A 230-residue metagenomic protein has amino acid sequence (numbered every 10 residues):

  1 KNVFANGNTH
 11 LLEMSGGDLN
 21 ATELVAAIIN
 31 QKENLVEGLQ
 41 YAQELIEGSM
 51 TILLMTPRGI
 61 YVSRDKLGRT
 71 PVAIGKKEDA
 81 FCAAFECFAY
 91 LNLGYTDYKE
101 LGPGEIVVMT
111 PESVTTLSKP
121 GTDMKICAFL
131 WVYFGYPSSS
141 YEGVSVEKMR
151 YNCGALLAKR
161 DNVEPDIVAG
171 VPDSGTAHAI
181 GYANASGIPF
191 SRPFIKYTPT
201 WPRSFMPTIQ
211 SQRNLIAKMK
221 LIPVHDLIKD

Functional and structural regions predicted by a protein language model:
K1-G102, V108-D166, V171: Conserved short alpha-helical segments that host acidic/polar catalytic motifs at enzyme active sites
P57-G59, G170-H178, A185, T198-T200: A glycine-rich phosphate-binding loop feature that marks nucleotide/adenosyl-phosphate handling sites
G75, G154, G181, P193 (+1 more regions): Glycine-centered structural positions embedded in regular secondary structure
N92-E100, I106, A217-K229: Acidic loop->beta-strand submotif enriched in PP2C/PPM serine/threonine phosphatases
P103-I106, T110, A177-S191: Structured, non-catalytic alpha/beta "coupling" segments that mediate domain-domain communication and provide generic
G187-D230: Short, glycine/charge-rich flexible loops or terminal/linker lids adjacent to PRPP-binding catalytic cores
